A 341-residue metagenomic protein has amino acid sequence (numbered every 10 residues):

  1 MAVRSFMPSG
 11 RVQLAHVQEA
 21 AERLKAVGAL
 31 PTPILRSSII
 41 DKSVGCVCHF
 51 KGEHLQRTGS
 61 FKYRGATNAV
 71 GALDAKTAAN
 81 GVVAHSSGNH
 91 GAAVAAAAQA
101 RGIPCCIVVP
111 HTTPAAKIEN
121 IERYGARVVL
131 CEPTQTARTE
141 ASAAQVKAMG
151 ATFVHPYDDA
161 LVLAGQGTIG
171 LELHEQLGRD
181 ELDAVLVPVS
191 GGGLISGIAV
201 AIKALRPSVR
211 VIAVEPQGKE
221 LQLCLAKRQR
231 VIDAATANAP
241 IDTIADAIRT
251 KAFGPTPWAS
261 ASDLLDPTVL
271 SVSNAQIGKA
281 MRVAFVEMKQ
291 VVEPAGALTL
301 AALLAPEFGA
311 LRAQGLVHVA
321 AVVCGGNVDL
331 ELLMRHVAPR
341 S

Functional and structural regions predicted by a protein language model:
A2-S341: PLP-dependent amino-acid enzyme catalytic core
